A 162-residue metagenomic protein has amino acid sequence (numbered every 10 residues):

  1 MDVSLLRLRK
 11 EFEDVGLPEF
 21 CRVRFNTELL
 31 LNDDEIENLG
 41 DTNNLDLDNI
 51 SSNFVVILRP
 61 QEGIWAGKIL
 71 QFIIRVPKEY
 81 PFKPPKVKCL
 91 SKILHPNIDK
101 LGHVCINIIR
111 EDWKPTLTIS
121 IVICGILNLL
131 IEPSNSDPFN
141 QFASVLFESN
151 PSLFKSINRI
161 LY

Functional and structural regions predicted by a protein language model:
M1-Y162: UBC/E2-like fold recognition across ubiquitin and ubiquitin-like conjugation systems, capturing catalytically active
